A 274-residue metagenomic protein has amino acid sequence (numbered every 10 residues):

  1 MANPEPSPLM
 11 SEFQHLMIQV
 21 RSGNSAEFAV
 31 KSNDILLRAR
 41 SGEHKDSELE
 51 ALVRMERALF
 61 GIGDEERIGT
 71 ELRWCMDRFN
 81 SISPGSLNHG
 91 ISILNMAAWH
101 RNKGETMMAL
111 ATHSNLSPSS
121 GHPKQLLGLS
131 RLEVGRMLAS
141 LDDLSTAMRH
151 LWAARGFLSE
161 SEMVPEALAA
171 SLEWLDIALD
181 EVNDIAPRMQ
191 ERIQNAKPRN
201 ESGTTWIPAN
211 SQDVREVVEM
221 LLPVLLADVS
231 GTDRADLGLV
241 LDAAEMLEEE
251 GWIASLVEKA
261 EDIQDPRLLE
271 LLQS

Functional and structural regions predicted by a protein language model:
N3-P4, E43, S83-P84, H122 (+2 more regions): Structural signature of alpha-solenoid helical repeat scaffolds
S7, S47-L49, P84-N88, L126 (+5 more regions): Structural signature of alpha-solenoid helical repeat junctions
Q14, I18, S47, V53-E56 (+9 more regions): "A position-specific structural signal for the A-helix of alpha-solenoid helical repeats
Q19, A39, L59, H100 (+4 more regions): Residue at a conserved register position within TPR or TPR-like alpha-solenoid repeats
N33-R40, R73-S81, S114-G121, W152-E160 (+1 more regions): Amphipathic alpha-helical segments of tetratricopeptide repeats
